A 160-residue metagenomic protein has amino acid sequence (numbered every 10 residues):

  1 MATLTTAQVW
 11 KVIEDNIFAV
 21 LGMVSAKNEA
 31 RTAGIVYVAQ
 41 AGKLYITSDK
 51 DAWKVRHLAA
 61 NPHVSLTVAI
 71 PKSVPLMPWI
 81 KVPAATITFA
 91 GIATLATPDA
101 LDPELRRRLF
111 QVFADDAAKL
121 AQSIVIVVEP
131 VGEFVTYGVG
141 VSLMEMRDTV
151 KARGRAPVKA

Functional and structural regions predicted by a protein language model:
M1-A19: Short, basic/aromatic recognition patches
L4, P78-A160: Charged, gly/pro-rich active-site loop segments
D15, E29-R31, A85, Q122: Residue-level preference for beta-strand/loop junctions
I17-K50, R56-L58, S65-A69, M77-W79: Short beta-strand segments
A19, L44, V64, A93-T94 (+1 more regions): Short beta-strand segments in beta-sandwich/barrel cores
K50-D51, V131: A generic "binding-loop/recognition-motif" signal
D51-W53, A121-Q122: A short beta-loop-beta micro-motif enriched in histidine and acidic residues
N61-S73, P83-T94: Active-site-adjacent structural patch at catalytic or cofactor/ligand-binding sites
